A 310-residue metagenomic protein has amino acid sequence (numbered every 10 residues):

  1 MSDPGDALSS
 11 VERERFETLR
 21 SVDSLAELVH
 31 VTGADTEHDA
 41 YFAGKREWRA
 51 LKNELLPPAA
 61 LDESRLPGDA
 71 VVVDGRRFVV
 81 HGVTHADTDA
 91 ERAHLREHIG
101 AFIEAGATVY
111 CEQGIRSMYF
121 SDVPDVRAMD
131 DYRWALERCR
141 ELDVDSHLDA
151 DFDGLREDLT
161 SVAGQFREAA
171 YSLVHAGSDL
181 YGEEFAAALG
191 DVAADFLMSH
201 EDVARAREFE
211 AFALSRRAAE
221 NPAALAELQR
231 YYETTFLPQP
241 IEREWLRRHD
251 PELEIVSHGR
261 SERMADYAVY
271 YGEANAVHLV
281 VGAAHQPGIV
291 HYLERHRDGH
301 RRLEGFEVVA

Functional and structural regions predicted by a protein language model:
M1-A310: Compositional signal for N-terminal targeting/processing segments
